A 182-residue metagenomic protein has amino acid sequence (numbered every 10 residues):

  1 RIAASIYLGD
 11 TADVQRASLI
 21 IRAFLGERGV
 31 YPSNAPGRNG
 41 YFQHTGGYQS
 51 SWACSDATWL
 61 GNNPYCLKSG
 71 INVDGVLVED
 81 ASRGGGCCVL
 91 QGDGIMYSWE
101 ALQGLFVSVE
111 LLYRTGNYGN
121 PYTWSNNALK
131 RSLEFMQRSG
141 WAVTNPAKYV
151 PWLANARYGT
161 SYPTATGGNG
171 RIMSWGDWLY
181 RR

Functional and structural regions predicted by a protein language model:
R1-I95: Active-site cradle of extracellular carbohydrate-active enzymes
R1-S5, I95-E110, K130-R131: Well-ordered alpha-helical segments within folded domains of soluble proteins
S5-G26, E110-K130, Y180-R182: Structural helix-adjacent loops and short alpha-helical linkers that scaffold large soluble proteins
Y7, A17-I21, A57, G92-D93 (+6 more regions): Generic detector of bulky aromatic hydrophobic side chains
N63-P64, G70, S108, M136-P146: Catalytic cores of secreted/periplasmic or lumenal enzymes
G75, D80, M96, Q103 (+2 more regions): Aromatic (Trp/Tyr) and acidic
D93, G119-R182: CBM-like carbohydrate-recognition segments
